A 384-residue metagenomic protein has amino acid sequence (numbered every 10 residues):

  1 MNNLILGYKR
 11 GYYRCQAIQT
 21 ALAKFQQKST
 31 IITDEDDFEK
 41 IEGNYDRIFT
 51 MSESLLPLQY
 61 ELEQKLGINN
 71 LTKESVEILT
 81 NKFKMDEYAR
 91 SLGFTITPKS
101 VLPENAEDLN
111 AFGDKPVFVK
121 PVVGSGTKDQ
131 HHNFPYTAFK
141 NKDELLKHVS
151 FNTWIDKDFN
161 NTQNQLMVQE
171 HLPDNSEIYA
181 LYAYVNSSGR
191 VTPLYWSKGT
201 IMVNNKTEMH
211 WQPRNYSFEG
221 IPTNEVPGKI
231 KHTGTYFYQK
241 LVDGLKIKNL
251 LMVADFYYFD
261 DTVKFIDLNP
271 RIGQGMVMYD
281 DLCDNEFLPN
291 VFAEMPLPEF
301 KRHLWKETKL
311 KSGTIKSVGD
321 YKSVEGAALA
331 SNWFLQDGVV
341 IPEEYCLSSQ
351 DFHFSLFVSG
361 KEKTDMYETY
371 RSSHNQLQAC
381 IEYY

Functional and structural regions predicted by a protein language model:
M1-S75, K361, E368-Q376, I381-Y383: ATP-binding N-terminal substructure of ATP-dependent carboxylate-amine bond-forming enzymes
L55-L66, L71-F118, G124-T127, N133-F134 (+2 more regions): N-terminal beta-alpha lobe that positions the nucleotide/phosphoryl donor in ATP/NTP-coupled carboxylate activation
T95-P98, N133-N175, K206-T207, Q239-G244 (+1 more regions): Conserved ATP-binding module of the ATP-grasp superfamily
V117, T192, K264-D267: Protein kinase-like catalytic core scaffold
N175-K240, Y258, N269-F292, P296: ATP-dependent carboxylate/phosphate-activation module, predominantly the ATP-grasp catalytic core and closely related
Y238-V277, E307-K311: Conserved metal-phosphate-binding beta-hairpin within the catalytic cores of diverse ATP-dependent phosphoryl-transfer
N290-Y384: Peripheral (often C-terminal) accessory segments that flank ATP-dependent C-N-forming ligase machineries
